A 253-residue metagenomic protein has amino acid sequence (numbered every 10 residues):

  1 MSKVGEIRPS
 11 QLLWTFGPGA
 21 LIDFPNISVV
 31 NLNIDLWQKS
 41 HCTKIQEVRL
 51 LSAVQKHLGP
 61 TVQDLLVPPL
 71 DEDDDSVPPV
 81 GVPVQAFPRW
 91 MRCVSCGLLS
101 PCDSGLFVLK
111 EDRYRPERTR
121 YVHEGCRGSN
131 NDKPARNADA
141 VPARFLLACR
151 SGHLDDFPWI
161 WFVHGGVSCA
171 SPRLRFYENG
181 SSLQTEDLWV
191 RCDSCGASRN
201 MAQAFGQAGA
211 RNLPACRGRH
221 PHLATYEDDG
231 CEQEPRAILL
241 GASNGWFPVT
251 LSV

Functional and structural regions predicted by a protein language model:
M1-A138, F145, D155: N-terminal alpha-helical interaction blocks
M1-I45, G165-V253: Charged, low-complexity interaction segments
A86, A135-R136, A148, E178-T185: Hydrophobic alpha-helical scaffolding
P88-M91, R144, F157, L183 (+2 more regions): Generic recognition of stable, solvent-exposed alpha-helical segments in well-folded globular domains
C93, C149, C192: Acidic surface patches and DE-rich sequence motifs
G97, C149-H153, G196: Short, flexible loop/turn elements at secondary-structure junctions
L99-G105, F157-W159, S198-G206: Short amphipathic beta-strand/extended segments with alternating polar/hydrophobic composition
D139-G166: Amphipathic alpha-helical packing elements
